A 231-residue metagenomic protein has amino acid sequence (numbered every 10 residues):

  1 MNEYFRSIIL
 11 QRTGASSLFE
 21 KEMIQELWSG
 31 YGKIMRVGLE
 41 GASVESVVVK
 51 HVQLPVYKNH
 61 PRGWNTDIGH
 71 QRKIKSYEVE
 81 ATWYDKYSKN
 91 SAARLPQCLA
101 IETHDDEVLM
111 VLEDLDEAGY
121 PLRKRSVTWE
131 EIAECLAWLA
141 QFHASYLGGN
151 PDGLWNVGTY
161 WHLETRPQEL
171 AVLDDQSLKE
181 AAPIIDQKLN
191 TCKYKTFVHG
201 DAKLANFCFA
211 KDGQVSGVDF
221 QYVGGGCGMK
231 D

Functional and structural regions predicted by a protein language model:
M1-D105, A210-V215: Conserved NTP-binding catalytic cores of kinases and kinase-like/nucleotidyltransferase enzymes across multiple kinase
V37, M110-L112, V198-G200: Short beta-strand motif preference
S46-V48, V111, F197, G217 (+1 more regions): Short hydrophobic-acidic sequence motifs that mark active-site Asp/Glu residues
H51, A81, D114, G200-A202 (+1 more regions): Generic detector of well-ordered alpha-helical packing
V56, A210-D231: Active-site Asp-x-Gly
R72, S76, K124-E134, G224-C227: Short alpha-helix boundary/capping segments
E107-A118: Conserved short submotifs of the Hanks-type protein kinase catalytic core that shape the nucleotide-binding pocket
A118-K211, S216: ATP-dependent phospho-/nucleotidyl transfer catalytic cores
